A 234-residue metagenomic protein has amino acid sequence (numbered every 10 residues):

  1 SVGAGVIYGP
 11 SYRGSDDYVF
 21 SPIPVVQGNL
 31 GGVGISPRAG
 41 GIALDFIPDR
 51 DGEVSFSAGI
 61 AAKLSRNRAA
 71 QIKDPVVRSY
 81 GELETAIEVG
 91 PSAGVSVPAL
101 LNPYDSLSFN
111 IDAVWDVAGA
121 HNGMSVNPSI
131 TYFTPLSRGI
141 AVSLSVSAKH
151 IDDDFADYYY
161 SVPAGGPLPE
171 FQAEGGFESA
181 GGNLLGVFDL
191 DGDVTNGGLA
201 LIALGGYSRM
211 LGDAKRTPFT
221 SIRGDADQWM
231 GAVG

Functional and structural regions predicted by a protein language model:
S1, G14, V33-F56, P98-S106 (+3 more regions): Short loop/turn motifs that connect adjacent beta-strands in outer-membrane beta-barrel proteins
A4-Y8, P24-L30, I42-P48, I60 (+7 more regions): Residues on the lipid-exposed face of transmembrane beta-strands in outer-membrane beta-barrel proteins
G9-S11, K63-N67, P98, V114-A118 (+2 more regions): Structural signature of outer-membrane beta-barrel domains
Y18-P24, G52-V54, L83-V89, N122-V126 (+2 more regions): Residues that define the transmembrane beta-barrel architecture of outer-membrane proteins
Y18-Q71, E84-D112: Glycine- and aromatic-enriched membrane insertion/assembly motifs of diderm outer-membrane and organelle channel
A69, S79-E84, D116-A120, D153-P163 (+2 more regions): Extracellular/periplasm-exposed beta-strand and loop segments of Gram-negative cell-envelope proteins, dominated by
N122-P169: A contiguous pocket-lining binding segment that forms or flanks enzyme active sites
V187-G234: Predominantly the C-terminal beta-signal and adjacent terminal strand-loop region of outer-membrane beta-barrel
